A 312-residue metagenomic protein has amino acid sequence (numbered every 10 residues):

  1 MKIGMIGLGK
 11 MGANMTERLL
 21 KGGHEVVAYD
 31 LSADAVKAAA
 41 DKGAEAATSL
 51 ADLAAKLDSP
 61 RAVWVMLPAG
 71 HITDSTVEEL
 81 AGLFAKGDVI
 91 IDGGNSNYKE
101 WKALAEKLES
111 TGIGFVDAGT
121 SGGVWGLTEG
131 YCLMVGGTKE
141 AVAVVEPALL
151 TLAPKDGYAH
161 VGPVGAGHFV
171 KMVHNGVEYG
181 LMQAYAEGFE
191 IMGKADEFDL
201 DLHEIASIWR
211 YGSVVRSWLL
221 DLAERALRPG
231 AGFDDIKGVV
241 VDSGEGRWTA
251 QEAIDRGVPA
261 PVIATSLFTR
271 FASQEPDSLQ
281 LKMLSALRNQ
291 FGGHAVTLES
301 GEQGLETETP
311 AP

Functional and structural regions predicted by a protein language model:
M1-A62, F84-G87, V124-G126, N289: NAD(P)+-binding Rossmann beta1-loop-alpha1 motif at the extreme N-terminus of oxidoreductases
M5-L8, M15-R18, L150-T151, N289 (+1 more regions): ATP-dependent carboxylate/acyl-activation modules
L20, A40, K102, E109 (+1 more regions): Anion (oxyanion) recognition and catalysis
V26, A46, F115-V116, A260: Hydrophobic beta-strand scaffold residues
L31, A44-K102, E109, L127-G136: Rossmann-like NAD(P)-binding element
T76, N97-A186, M192-A195: Rossmann-fold dinucleotide-binding core
V144, G165-H294: Helical "substrate-binding/catalytic lid" subdomain of Rossmann-like NAD(P)-dependent dehydrogenases/reductases
